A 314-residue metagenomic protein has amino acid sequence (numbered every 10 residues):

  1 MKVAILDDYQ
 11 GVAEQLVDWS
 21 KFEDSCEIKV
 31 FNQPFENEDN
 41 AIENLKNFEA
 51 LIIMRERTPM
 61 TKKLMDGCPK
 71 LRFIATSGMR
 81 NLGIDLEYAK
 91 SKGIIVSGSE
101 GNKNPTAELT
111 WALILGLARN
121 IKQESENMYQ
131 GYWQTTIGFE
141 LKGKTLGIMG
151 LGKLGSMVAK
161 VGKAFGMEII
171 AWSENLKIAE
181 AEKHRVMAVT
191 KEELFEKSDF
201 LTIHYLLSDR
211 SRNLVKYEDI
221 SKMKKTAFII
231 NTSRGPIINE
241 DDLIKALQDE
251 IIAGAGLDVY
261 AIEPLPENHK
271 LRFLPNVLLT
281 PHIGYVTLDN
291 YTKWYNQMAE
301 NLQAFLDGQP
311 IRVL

Functional and structural regions predicted by a protein language model:
M1-S97, K216: An N-terminal-biased, well-structured beta-alpha scaffold segment characteristic of Rossmann-like dinucleotide-binding
C26, I94, V186, I252 (+1 more regions): Short, conserved active-site loop motifs that form the nucleotide-linked donor/cofactor pocket
E43-N47, P59-K62, N175-K270: Rossmann-like adenosine-cofactor binding region
A50-I53, T76, T202-I203, N231 (+1 more regions): Redox-cofactor binding/interface segments in oxidoreductases and associated redox assembly factors
L71, K142-T145, Y217, T226: Phosphate-coordination loops involved in phosphoryl transfer and adenosine-cofactor binding
K90-S91, G98-L109, A261-L314: C-terminal helix-to-coil terminal segments
K92-I94, G98-T145, M149, M157-K160 (+4 more regions): Phosphate-binding beta-alpha-beta segment of Rossmann-like dinucleotide-binding domains, i.e., the NAD(P)
L154: Hydrophobic/small residue at the entry helix of a nucleotide-binding pocket
